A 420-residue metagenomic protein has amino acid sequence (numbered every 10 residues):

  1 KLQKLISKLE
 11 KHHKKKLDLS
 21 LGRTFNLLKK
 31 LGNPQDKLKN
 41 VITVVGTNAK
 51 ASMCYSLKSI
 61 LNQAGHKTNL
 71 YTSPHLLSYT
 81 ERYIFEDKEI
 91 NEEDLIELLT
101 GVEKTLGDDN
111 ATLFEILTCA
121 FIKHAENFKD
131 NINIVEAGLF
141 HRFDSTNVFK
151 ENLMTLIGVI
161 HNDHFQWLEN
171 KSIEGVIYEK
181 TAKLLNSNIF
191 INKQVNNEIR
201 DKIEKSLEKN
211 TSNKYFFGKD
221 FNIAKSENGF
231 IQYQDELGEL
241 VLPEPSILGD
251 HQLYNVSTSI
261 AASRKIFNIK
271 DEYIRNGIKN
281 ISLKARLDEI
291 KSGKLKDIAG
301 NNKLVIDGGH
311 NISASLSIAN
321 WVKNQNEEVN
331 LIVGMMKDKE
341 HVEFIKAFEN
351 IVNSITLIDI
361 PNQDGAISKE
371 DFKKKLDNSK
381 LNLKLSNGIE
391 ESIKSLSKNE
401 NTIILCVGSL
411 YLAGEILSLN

Functional and structural regions predicted by a protein language model:
K1-N40: Positively charged, low-complexity intrinsically disordered leader regions
L21, L28-K29, P34-K39, Q63-K150 (+2 more regions): ATP-dependent carboxylate-amine ligase catalytic core
K39, F128-E136, N152-S246, V256-N276: Acidic, Mg2+-coordinating active-site environments of NTP-dependent enzymes
T43, S52-N69: A conserved segment at the C-terminal end of the G1
Y71, N188-Q194, L331-G334, N353-P361: Short internal beta-strands
I132, A137, D144-L156, H161-H164 (+2 more regions): Nucleotide phosphate-binding/pyrophosphate-handling subdomain across enzymes that bind or process nucleotide phosphates
V195-Y215, E227-N228, N301-I306, I312 (+1 more regions): C-terminal helical cap/extension that packs against the catalytic core of soluble nucleotide-cofactor enzymes
S409: Active-site-proximal loop/hinge segments that shape catalytic or ion-binding/gating pockets
